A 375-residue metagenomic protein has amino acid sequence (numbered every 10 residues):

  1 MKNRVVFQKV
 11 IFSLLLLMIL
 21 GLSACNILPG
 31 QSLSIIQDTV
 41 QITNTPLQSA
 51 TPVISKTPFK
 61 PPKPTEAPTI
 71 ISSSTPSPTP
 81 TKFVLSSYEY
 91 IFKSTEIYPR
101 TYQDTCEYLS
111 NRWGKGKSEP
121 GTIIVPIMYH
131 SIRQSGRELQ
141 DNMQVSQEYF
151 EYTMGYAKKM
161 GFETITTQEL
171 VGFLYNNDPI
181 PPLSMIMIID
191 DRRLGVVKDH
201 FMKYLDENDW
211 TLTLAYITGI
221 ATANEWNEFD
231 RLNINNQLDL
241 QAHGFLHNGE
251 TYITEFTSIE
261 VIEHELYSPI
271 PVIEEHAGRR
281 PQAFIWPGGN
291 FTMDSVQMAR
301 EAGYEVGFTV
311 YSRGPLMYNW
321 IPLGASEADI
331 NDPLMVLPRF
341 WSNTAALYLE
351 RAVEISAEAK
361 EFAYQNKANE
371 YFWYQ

Functional and structural regions predicted by a protein language model:
N3-I11: Bacterial N-terminal signal peptides that target proteins for export
L22-A24: C-terminal motif of bacterial Sec signal peptides marking the signal peptidase cleavage site
N26-L28: Bacterial signal peptide processing site
G30-S73: Juxtamembrane proline-rich low-complexity "stalk" or linker regions positioned immediately after a signal peptide
F59-M187, V196, H247, T251-A283 (+1 more regions): C-terminal active-site subregion of NodB/CE4 polysaccharide deacetylases
Q147-F150, T213-A221: N-terminal pro-sequences and low-complexity stem/linker regions of secreted or lumenal proteins
M187-I188, L240: Residue-level marker for buried hydrophobic side chains located in beta-strands that build the well-ordered beta-sheet
F201-D209, A221-H243, R300, E327-I330: Acidic (Asp/Glu)-rich catalytic clusters
